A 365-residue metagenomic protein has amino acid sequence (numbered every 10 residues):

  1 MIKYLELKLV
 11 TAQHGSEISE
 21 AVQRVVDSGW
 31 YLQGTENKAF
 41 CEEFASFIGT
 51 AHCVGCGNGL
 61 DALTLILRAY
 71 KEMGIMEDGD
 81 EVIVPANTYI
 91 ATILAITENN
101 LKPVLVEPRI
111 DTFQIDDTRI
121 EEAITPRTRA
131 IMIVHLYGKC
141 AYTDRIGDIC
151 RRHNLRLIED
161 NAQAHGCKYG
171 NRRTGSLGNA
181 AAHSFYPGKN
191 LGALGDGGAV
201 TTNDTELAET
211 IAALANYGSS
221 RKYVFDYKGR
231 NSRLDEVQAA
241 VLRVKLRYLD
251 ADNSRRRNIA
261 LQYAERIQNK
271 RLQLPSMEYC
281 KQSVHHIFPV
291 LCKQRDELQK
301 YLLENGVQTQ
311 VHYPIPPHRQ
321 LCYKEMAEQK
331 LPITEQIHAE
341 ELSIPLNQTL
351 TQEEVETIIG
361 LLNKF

Functional and structural regions predicted by a protein language model:
M1-W30, N305, P345: N-terminal "arm"/small-domain region of PLP-dependent enzymes with the aminotransferase-like
K8, N37-E42, F47-V54, L60 (+7 more regions): PLP-dependent aminotransferase class I/II
W30, T35-E81, A95-N99, L105: Phosphate-binding glycine-rich loop
L67-I124, A130: Conserved PLP-anchoring active-site segment centered on the Schiff-base-forming lysine
A95-I96, I149, N190, V237: Hydrophobic/aromatic ligand-binding patch that stacks against planar heteroaromatic rings of cofactors or nucleotides
N99, R152-H153, N305: Helix C-cap/helix->beta junction micro-motif
D111-A193, T201, S343: Active-site phosphate-binding strand-loop segment of PLP-dependent enzymes
